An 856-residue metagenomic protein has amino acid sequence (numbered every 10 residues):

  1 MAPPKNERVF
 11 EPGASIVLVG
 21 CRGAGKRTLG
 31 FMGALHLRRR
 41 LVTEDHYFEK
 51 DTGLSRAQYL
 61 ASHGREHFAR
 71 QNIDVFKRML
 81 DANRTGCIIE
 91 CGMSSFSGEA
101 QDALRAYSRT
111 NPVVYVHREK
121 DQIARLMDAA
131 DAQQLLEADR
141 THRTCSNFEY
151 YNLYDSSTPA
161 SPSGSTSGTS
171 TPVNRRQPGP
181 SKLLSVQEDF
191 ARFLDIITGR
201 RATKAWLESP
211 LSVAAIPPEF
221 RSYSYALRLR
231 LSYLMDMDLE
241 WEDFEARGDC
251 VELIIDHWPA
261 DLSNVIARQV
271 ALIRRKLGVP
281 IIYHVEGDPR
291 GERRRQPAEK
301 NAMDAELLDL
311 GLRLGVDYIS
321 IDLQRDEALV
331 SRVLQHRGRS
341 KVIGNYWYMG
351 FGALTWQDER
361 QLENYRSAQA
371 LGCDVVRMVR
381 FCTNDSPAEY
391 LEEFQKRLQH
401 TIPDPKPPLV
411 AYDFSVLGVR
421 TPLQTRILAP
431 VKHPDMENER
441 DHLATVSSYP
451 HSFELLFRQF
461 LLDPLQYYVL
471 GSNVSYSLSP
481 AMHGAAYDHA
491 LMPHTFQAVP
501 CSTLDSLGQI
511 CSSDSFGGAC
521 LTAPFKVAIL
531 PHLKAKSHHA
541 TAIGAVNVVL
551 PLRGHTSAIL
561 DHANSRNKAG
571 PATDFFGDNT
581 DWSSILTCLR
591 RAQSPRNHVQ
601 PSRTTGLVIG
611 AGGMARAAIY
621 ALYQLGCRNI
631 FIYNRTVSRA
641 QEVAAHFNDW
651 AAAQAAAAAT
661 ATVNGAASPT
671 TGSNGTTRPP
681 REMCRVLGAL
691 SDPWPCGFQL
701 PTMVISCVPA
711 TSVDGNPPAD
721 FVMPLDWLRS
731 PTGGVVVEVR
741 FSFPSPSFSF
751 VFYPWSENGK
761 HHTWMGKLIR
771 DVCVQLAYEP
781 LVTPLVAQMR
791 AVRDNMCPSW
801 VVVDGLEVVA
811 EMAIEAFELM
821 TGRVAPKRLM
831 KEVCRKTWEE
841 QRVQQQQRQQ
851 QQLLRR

Functional and structural regions predicted by a protein language model:
G20, Q466-V474, T573, N579-W582 (+2 more regions): Glycine-rich adenosine-cofactor-binding loop
G25: Conserved glycine(s) of the Walker
E44-A103, Y107: ATP-dependent small-molecule kinase phosphotransfer cores that center on conserved nucleotide phosphate-binding segments
S108-G168: A glycine- and Lys/Arg-enriched "phosphate-lid" helix/loop adjacent to the NTP-binding pocket of small-molecule kinases
R230, C250-L262, H284-E286, K300 (+4 more regions): Catalytic beta/alpha-barrel core
Q324-L465: Catalytic alpha/beta core domains of metabolic enzymes, predominantly
P464-P595: Phosphate/diphosphate ligand-binding glycine-rich loop within oxidoreductases
V722-L829: Rossmann-fold NAD(P)-binding glycine/threonine-rich loop
